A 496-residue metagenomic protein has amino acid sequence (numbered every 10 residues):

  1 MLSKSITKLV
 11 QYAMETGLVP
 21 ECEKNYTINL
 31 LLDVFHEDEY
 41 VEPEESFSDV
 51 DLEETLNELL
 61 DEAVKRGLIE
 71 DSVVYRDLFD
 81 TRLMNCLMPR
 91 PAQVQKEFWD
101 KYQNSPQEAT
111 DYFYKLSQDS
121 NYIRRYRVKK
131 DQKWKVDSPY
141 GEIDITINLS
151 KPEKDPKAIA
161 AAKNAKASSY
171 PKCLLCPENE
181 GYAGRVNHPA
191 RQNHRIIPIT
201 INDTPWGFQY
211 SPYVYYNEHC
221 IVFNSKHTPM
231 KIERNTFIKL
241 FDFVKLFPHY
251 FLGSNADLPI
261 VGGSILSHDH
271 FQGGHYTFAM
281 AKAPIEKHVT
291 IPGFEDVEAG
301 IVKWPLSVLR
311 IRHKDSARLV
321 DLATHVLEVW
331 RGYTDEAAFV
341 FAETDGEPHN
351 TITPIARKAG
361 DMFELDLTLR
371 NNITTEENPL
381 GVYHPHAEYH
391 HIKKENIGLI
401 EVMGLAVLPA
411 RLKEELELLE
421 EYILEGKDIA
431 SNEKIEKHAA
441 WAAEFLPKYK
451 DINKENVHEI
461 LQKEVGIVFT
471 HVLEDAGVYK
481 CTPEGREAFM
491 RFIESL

Functional and structural regions predicted by a protein language model:
M1-V222, K226-P229, K303-P305, L319-A323 (+2 more regions): Active-site microenvironments that recognize anionic phosphate/pyrophosphate groups
N193-R195, S225-L252: Helical scaffold of the NTase/Pol beta-like nucleotidyltransferase catalytic core
W206-S211, T236, L240, V244 (+1 more regions): Structured alpha-helical segments in the cores of large, soluble enzyme domains
F208, L252, D269-F271: Hydrophobic faces of well-ordered beta-strands that scaffold small-molecule active sites in alpha/beta enzyme cores
N217-N224, G262-F278, D366: Histidine-centered divalent-metal-coordination microenvironment in nucleic-acid enzymes
K239-F243, H325, V468: Amphipathic alpha-helical segments that form well-ordered structural scaffolds and often line/cohere around active
V244, P248-S264, G273-T334: Catalytic or ion-translocation cores adjacent to nucleophile or general acid/base/metal-coordination motifs in diverse
P259-S267, D345-T351: Beta-rich nucleic-acid/ligand-interaction surfaces
